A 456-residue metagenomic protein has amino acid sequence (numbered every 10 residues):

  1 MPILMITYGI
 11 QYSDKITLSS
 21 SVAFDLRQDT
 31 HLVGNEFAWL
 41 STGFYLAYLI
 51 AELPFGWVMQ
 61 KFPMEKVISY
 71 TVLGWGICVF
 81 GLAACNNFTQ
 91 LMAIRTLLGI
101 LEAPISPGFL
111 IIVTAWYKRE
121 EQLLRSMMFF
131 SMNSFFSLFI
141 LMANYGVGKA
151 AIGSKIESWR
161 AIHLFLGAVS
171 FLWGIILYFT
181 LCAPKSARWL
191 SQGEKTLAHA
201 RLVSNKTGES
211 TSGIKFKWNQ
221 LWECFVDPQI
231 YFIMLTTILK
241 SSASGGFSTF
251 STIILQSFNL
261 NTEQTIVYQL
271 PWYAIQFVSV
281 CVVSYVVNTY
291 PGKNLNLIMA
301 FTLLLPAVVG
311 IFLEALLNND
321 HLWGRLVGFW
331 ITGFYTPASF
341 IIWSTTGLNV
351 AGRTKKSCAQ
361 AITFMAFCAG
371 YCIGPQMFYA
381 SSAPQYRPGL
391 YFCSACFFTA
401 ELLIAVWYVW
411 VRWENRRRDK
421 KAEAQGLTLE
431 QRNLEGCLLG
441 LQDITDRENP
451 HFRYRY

Functional and structural regions predicted by a protein language model:
M1-S13, S19, F24, G34 (+2 more regions): Intracellular terminal tails of multi-pass secondary transporters
P2-G34, I50, F55, I105 (+3 more regions): Extracytoplasmic
D14, T30-H31, P54, F62-P63 (+7 more regions): Helix-breaking motifs and short loop linkers at transmembrane-helix boundaries and internal kinks in secondary membrane
S19-S20, F216-Y285, S339, W343 (+1 more regions): Extracytoplasmic gate region of multi-pass secondary transporters
L49-L91: Conserved MFS/SLC helix-loop-helix module at the cytosolic interface between two early adjacent transmembrane helices
I50-P63, V278-L295: Helix-to-loop junctions at the C-terminal end of transmembrane segments in multipass secondary transporters
K66-F80, L297-F312: Structural signature of the two symmetry-related core transmembrane helices
L123-S158, H163-S170, Q360-G374: Glycine-rich segments within core transmembrane alpha-helices of 12-TM secondary carriers
